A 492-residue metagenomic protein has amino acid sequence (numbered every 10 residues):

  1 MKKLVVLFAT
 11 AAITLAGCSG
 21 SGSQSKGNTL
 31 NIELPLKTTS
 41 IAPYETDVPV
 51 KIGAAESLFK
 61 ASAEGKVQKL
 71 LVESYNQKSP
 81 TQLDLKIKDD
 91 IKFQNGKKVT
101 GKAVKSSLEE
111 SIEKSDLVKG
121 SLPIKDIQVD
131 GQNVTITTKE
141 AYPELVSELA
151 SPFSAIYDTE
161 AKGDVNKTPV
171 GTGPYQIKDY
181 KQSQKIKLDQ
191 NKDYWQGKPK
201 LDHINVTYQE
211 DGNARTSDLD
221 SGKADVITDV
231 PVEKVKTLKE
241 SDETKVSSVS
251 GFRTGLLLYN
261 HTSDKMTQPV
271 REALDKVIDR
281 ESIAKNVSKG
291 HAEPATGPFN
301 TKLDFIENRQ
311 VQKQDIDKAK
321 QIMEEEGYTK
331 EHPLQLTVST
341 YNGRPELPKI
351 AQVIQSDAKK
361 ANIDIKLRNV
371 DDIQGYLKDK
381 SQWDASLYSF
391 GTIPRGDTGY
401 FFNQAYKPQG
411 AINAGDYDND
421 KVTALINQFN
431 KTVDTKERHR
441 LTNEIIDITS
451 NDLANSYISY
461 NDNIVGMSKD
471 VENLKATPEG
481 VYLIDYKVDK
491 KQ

Functional and structural regions predicted by a protein language model:
E33-K78, E109, V170: N-terminal lobe/hinge region of extracytoplasmic solute-binding protein
N76-P80, K119-T159: Surface-exposed binding/hinge segments that line and control ligand-binding clefts or catalytic entry sites
G101-S107, G131-Q132, G173-P174, L201-H203 (+3 more regions): Alpha-helical secondary-structure segments
L149-P199, H203, N213, D317: Gly/Pro-rich hinge or "lid" segments in bacterial periplasmic/extracellular proteins
K192-K236: Ligand-site clamp/hinge motif
I278-D304, E346-A351, K378-Q492: Detector for C-terminal structural segments
E293-E326, R344-L347: Structural transition elements
E326-T392: Ligand/substrate-recognition segments at binding pockets and active sites
